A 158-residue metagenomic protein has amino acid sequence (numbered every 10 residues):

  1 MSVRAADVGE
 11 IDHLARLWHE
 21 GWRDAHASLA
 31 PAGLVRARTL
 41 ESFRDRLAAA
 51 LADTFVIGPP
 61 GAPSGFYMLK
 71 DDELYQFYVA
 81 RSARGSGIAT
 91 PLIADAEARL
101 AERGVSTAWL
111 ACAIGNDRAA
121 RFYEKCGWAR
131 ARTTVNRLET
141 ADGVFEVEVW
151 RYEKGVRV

Functional and structural regions predicted by a protein language model:
S2-R16: A short beta-loop-alpha structural element at the N-terminal edge of CoA-dependent acyl/N-acetyltransferase catalytic
H19-D45: Conserved GNAT-fold acetyl-CoA-binding loop/helix
E41-V56, E73: A short helix-loop-beta-strand connector motif used in the catalytic cores of GNAT acetyltransferases and, in some
V56, G61-Y78: Conserved beta-strand in the GNAT
K70-S82, T90, A111: Conserved acetyl-CoA binding element of GNAT-fold acetyltransferases
G85-A98, R121, K125: Conserved acetyl-CoA-binding loop-helix of GNAT-fold acetyltransferases
L100-A111: Conserved GNAT acetyl-CoA-binding A-motif
L110-A120, N136-G143: Conserved beta-strand-loop-alpha-helix junction that forms the acyl-donor binding cleft
